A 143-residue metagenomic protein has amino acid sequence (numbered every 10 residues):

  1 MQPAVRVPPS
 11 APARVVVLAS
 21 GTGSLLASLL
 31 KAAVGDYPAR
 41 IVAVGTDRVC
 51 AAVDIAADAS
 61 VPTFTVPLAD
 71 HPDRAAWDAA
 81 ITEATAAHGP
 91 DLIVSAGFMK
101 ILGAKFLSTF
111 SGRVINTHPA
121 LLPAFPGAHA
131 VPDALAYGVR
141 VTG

Functional and structural regions predicted by a protein language model:
M1-G143: One-carbon transfer enzymes
